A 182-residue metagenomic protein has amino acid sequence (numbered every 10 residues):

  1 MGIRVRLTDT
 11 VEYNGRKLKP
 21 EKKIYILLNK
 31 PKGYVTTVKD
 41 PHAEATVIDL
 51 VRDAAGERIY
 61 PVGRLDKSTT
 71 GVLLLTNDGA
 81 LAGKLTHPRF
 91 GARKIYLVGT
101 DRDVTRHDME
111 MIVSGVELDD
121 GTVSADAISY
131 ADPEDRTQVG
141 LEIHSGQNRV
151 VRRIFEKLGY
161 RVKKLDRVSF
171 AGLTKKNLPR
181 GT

Functional and structural regions predicted by a protein language model:
M1-T182: Basic, flexible Lys/Arg- and Gly-enriched helix-loop patches that mediate nucleic-acid binding at interfaces with rRNA
